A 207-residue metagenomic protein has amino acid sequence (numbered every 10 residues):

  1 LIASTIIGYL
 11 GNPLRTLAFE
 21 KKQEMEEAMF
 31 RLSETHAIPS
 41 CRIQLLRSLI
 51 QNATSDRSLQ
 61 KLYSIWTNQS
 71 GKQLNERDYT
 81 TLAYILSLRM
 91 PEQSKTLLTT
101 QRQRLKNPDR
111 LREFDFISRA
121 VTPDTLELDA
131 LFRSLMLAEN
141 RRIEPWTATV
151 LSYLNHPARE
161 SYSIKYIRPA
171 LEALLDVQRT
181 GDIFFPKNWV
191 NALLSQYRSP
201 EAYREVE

Functional and structural regions predicted by a protein language model:
L1-E207: Long, ordered, helix-rich scaffold segments
